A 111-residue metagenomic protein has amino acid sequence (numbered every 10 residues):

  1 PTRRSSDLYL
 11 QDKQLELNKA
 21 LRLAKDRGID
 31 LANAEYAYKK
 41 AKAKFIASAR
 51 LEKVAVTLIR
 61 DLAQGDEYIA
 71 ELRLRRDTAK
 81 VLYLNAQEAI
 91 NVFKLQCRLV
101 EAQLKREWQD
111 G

Functional and structural regions predicted by a protein language model:
P1-S5: Short, small-residue-biased leader/transition segments that mark boundaries at the very start of proteins
D7-Y36: Short, charge/polar-rich alpha-helical segments
G28-L31, E35-K39, R73-E107: Long amphipathic alpha-helical coiled-coil segments
Y38-R75: Extended, amphipathic alpha-helical coiled-coil scaffold segments used for oligomerization/tethering in eukaryotic
Q109-G111: Intrinsically disordered, low-complexity mixed-charge
